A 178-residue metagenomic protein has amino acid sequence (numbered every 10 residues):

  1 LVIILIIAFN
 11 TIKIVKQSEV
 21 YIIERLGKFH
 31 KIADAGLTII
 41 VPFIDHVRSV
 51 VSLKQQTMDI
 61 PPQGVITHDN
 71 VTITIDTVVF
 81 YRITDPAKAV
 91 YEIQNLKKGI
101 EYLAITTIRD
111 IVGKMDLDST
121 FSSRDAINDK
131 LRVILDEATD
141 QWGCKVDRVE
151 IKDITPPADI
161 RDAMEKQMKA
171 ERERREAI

Functional and structural regions predicted by a protein language model:
L1-G64, E101, R148, I160: Interfacial loop/beta elements and low-complexity acidic/Ser/Thr-rich segments of macromolecular assembly/processing
H46, V51-I178: Elongated, amphipathic alpha-helices that form coiled-coils and helical stalk/scaffold elements used
